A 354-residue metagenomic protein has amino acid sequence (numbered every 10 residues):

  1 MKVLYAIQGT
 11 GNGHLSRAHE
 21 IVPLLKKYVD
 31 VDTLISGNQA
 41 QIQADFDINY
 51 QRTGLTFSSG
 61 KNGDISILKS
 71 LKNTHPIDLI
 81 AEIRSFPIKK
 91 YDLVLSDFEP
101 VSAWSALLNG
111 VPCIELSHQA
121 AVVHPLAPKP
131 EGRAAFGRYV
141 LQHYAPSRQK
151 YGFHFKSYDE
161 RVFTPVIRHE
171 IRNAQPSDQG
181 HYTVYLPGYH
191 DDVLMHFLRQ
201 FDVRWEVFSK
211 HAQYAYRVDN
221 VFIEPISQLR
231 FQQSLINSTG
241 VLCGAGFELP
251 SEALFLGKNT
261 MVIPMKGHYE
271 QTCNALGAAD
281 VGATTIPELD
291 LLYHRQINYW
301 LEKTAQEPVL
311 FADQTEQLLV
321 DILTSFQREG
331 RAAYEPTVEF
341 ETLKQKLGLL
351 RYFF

Functional and structural regions predicted by a protein language model:
A6-H19: A short, glycine/small-residue-rich beta-strand->loop->alpha-helix junction that serves as a flexible
Q8-G9, V31-I77: Conserved nucleotide-sugar phosphate-binding/catalytic loop shared by glycosyltransferases and other
H19-V22, R168-G240: Donor-nucleotide binding loops and adjacent catalytic segments primarily of GT-B fold Leloir glycosyltransferases
D64-L93, P100-V101: Conserved nucleotide-sugar donor-binding subdomain of glycosyltransferases
L93-P100, S105, E115, S234-C273: A donor-sugar binding/catalytic signature common to diverse glycosyltransferases and related nucleotide-sugar
H124-H190, S209-H211: A nucleotide-sugar donor-handling region in carbohydrate enzymes
P250, L254-A305: Catalytic binding pocket for nucleotide-activated donors in carbohydrate/polymer assembly enzymes
Q296-F354: C-terminal amphipathic helix plus adjacent low-complexity, charged tail appended to glycosyltransferase catalytic
